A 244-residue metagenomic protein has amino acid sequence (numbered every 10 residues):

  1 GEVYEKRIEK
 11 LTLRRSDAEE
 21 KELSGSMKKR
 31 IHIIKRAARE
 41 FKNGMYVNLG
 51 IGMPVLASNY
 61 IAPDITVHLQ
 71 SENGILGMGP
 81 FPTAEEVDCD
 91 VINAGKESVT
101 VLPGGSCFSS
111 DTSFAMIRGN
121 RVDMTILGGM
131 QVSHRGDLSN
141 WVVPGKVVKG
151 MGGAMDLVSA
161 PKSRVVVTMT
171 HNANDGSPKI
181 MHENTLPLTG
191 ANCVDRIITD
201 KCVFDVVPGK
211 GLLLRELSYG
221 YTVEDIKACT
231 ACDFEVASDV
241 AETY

Functional and structural regions predicted by a protein language model:
G1-D17, K21, T83-Y244: Conserved phosphate- and dinucleotide-binding cores of soluble alpha/beta proteins, encompassing both enzyme active
E20-L102: N-terminal active-site beta-alpha-beta segment that forms phosphate/nucleotide-binding and substrate-recognition loops
